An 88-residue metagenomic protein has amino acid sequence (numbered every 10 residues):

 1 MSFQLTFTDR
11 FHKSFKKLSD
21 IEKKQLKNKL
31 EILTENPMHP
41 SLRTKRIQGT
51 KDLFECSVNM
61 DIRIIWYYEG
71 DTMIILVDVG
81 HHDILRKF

Functional and structural regions predicted by a protein language model:
S2-D9, K13, D20-K24, S57-F88: Enriched for short, Lys/Arg-rich terminal
S19, K23, I47-T50: Short, structured coil/loop segments at alpha-helix boundaries
I21, Q25-N28, L42: Generic alpha-helix structural propensity
K27, T34, V77: A cross-family signal for key residues in well-ordered alpha-helices that form functional helical elements
E31-C56: A short, surface-exposed loop/turn module that caps and links secondary-structure elements
